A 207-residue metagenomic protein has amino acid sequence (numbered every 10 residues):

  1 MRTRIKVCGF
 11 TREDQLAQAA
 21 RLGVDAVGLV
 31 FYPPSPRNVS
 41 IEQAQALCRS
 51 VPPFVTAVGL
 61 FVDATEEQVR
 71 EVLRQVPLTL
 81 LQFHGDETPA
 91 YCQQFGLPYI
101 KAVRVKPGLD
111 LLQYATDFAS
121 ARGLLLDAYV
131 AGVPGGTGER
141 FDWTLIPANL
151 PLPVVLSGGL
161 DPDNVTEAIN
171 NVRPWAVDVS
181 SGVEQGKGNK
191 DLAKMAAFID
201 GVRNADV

Functional and structural regions predicted by a protein language model:
M1-V207: Conserved N-terminal beta1-alpha1 strand-loop-helix module at the mouth
